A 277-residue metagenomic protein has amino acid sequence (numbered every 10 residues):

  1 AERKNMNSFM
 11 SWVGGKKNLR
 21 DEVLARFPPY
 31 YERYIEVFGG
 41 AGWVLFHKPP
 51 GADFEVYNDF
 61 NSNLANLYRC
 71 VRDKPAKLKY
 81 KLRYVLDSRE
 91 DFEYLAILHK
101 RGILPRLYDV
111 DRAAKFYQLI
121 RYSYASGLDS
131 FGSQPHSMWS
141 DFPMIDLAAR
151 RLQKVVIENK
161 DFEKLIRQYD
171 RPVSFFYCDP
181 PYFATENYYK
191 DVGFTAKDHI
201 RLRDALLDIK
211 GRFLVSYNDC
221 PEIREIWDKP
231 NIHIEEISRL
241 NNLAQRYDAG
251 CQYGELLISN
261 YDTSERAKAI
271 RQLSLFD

Functional and structural regions predicted by a protein language model:
A1-L19, R26, A65, R72-Y188 (+2 more regions): SAM-dependent nucleic-acid methyltransferase catalytic core
N5-G51, Q272: An N-terminal domain-cap segment
P29-E93: Conserved S-adenosyl-L-methionine
Y30-Y34, D53-F54, L152-V156, L207-F213: Short active-site oxyanion
V37-F38, N58, E158-K160, C178 (+1 more regions): Short His-Asn-centered micro-motif
G39-W43, P143-M144, N218-P221, D262: Short, polar loop motifs at secondary-structure junctions
H47-G51, R167-R171, I223-P230: Short loop/helix-cap segments at secondary-structure boundaries that form the rim of catalytic
T195-D277: Long, positively charged, glycine-interspersed low-complexity recognition regions
